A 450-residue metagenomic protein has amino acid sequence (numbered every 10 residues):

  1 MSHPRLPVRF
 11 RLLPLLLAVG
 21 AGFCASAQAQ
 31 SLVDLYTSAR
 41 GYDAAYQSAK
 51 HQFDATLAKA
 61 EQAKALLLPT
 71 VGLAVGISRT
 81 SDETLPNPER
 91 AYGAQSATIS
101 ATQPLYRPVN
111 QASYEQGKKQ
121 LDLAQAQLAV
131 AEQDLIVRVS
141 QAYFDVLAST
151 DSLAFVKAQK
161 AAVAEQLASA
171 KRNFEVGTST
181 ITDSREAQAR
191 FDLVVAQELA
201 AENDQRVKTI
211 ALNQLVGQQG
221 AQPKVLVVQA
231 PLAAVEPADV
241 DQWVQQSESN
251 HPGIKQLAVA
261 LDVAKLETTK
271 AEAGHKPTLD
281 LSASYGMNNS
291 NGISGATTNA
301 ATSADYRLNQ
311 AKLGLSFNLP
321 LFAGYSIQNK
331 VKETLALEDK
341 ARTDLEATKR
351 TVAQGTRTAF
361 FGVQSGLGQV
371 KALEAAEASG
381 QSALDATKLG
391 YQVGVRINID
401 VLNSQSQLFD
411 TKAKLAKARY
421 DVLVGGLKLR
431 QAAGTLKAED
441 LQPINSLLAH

Functional and structural regions predicted by a protein language model:
S2-H3, D134-E248, G362, G366 (+1 more regions): Periplasmic alpha-helical coiled-coil/stalk elements that build and connect Gram-negative outer-membrane
S2-Q28: Gram-negative bacterial Sec-dependent N-terminal signal peptides
H3-L6, A359, K414-H450: Acidic, low-complexity, intrinsically disordered peripheral segments
L16, A27-G72, G76, Q103 (+5 more regions): Bacterial Sec-pathway N-terminal export signals of envelope proteins
D34, G76, A94-S96, Q141 (+3 more regions): Transmembrane beta-barrel architecture of outer-membrane proteins
T37-Q47, D54-P69, T98-Q116, Q125-Q133 (+8 more regions): A glycine-/polar-enriched beta->alpha junction
S48-A63, A131, L135-F155, E165 (+5 more regions): Amphipathic alpha-helical coiled-coil segments
A74-L105, V227-P237, T269-K270, S282-L319 (+3 more regions): Small/polar, glycine/serine/threonine/aspartate-rich low-complexity segments that form flexible
